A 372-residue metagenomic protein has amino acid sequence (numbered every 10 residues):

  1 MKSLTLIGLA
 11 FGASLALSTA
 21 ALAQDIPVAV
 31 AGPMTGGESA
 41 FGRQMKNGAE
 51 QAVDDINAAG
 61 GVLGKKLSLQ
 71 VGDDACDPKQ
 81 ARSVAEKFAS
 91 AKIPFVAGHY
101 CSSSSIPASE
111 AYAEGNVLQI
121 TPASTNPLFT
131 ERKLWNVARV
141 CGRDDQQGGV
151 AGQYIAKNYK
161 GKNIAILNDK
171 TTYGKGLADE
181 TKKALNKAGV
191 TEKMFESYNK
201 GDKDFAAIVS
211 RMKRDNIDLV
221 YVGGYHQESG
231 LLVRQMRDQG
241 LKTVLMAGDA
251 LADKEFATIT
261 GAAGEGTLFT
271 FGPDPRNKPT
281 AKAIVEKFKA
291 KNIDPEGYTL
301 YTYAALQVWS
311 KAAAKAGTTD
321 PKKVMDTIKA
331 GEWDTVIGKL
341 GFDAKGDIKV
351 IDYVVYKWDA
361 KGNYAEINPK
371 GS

Functional and structural regions predicted by a protein language model:
M1-F11, A23-S372: Extracytosolic ligand-binding ectodomains
L17-A23: Sec/Tat signal peptide C-region and signal peptidase I cleavage site
